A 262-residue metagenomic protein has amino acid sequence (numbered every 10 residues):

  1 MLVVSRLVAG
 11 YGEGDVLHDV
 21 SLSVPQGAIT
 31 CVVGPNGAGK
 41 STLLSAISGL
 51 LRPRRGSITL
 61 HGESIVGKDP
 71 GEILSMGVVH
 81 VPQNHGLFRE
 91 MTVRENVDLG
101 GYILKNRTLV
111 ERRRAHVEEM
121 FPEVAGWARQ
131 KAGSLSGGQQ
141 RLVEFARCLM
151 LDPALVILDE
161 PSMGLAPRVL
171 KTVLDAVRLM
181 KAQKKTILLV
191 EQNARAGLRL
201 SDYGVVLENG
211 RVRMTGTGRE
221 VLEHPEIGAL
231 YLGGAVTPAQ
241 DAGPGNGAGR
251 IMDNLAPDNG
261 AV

Functional and structural regions predicted by a protein language model:
G12, T30, K68, V93-R112 (+2 more regions): ABC-type ATPase nucleotide-binding domains, specifically the catalytic core motifs of the NBD
V33-P35: The feature captures the beta-strand-to-loop junction immediately N-terminal to the Walker
S48: Helix-to-loop junction immediately C-terminal to a conserved catalytic motif
G56-I65, M76, V110-R114, G216: Conserved ABC transporter NBD signature motif
K131-L135: Conserved ABC ATPase signature
C148-L149: ABC ATPase C-loop
Y203, T215: Short, glycine/charged-rich "phosphate-handling" switch motifs in NTP-dependent and phosphotransfer domains
